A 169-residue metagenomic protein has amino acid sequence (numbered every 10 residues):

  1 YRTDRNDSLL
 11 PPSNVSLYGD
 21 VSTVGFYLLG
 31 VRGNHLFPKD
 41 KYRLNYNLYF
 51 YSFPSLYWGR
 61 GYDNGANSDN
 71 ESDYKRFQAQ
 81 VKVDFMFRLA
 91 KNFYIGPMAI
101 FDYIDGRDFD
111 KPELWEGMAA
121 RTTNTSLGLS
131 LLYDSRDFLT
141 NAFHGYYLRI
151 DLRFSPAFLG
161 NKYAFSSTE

Functional and structural regions predicted by a protein language model:
Y1-T123: Gram-negative/organellar outer-membrane beta-barrel architecture
R2-N14, F53-L56, S130-L159, A164-E169: Surface-exposed extracellular loop regions of Gram-negative outer-membrane beta-barrel proteins
F26, A99-L159: Extended hydrophobic/aromatic-rich secondary-structure runs
A79, F93, T125-L127, Y146 (+1 more regions): Hydrophobic core residues within well-ordered beta-strands of beta-rich domains
